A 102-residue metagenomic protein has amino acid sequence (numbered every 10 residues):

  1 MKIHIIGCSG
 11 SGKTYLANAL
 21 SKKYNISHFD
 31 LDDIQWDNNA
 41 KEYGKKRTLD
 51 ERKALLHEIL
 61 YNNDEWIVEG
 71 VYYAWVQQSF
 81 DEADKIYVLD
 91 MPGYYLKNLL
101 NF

Functional and structural regions predicted by a protein language model:
K2: Walker A (P-loop) ATP-phosphate-binding motif of ABC ATPase nucleotide-binding domains
I5: Hydrophobic anchor at the beta1->P-loop junction of P-loop NTPases
C8: P-loop (Walker A) phosphate-binding loop of NTP-binding proteins
S11: ATP-binding Walker
T14: Walker A/P-loop
N18, K22-D64: Conserved substrate/cofactor phosphate-moiety recognition/catalytic segment in nucleotide-dependent phosphotransferases
L55, A74-W75: Short acidic active-site motifs
E82-F102: Conserved phosphate-donor/acceptor-positioning beta-strand/loop module used by diverse small-molecule
